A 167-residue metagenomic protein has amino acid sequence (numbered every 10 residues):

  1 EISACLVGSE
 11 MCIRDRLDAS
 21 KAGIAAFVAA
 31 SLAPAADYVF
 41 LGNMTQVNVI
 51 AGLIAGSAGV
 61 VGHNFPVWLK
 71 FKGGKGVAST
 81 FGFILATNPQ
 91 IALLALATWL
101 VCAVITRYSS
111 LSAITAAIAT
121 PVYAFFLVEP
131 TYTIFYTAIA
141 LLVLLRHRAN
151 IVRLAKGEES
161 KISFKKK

Functional and structural regions predicted by a protein language model:
E1-G8, C12-I13: Single conserved hydrophobic/aromatic residue that forms the stacking wall/gate of nucleotide- or nucleobase-binding
S9, A29-A33, A58, G62 (+2 more regions): Interfacial segments of multi-pass membrane proteins
S9, D15-A19, G23-L32, M44-V61 (+1 more regions): Membrane-embedded alpha-helical segments that form the functional core of polytopic membrane enzymes, especially those
S9-E10, G73, N150-K167: Cytosolic, membrane-interface loops and tails of multi-pass inner-membrane proteins
L41-I50, I84, V128: Interfacial loop-to-helix junctions that mark the boundaries of transmembrane helices in multi-pass membrane
G56-V67, V143-N150: Transmembrane alpha-helical segments that form the membrane-embedded catalytic/substrate-channel core of multi-pass
P66-K72, V101-T115: Membrane-helix interface "capping/anchor" motifs
L93, S109-A116, L127-L142: Loop-to-transmembrane alpha-helix initiation sites
